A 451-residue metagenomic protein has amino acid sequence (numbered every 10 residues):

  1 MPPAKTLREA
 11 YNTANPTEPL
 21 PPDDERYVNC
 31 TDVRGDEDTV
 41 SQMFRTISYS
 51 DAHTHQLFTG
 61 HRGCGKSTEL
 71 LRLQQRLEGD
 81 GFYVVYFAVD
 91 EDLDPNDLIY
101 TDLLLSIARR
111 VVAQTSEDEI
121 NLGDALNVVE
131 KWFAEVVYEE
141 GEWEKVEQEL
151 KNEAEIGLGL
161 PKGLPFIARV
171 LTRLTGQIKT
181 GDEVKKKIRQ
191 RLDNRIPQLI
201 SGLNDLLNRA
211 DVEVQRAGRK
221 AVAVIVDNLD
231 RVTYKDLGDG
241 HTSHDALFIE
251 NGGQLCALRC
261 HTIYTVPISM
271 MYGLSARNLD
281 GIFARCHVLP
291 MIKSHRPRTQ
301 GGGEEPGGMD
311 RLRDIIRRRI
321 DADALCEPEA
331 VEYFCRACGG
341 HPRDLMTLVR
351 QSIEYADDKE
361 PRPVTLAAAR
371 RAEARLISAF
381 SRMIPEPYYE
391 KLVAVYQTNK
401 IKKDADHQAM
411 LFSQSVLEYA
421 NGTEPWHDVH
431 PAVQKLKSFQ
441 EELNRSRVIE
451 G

Functional and structural regions predicted by a protein language model:
M1-L77, G81-Y83: Walker A/P-loop-proximal flanking segment of P-loop NTPase domains
M1-T13, D310-R311, I315-D323, S352 (+3 more regions): Extended alpha-helical interface modules used as scaffolds for assembling large macromolecular complexes
P2, P363-G451: C-terminal leucine-rich, beta-strand-based interaction scaffolds used for sensing/assembly
T54-H55, G60-R219: P-loop NTPase nucleotide-binding core
E69-L71, N96-I99, T233-D239, G273-L279 (+1 more regions): A short acidic (Asp/Glu
L192, N204-P328: The catalytic "switch" region of P-loop NTPases
E327-A379: Amphipathic alpha-helical "lid/sensor" segments that cap RecA-like P-loop NTPase cores
